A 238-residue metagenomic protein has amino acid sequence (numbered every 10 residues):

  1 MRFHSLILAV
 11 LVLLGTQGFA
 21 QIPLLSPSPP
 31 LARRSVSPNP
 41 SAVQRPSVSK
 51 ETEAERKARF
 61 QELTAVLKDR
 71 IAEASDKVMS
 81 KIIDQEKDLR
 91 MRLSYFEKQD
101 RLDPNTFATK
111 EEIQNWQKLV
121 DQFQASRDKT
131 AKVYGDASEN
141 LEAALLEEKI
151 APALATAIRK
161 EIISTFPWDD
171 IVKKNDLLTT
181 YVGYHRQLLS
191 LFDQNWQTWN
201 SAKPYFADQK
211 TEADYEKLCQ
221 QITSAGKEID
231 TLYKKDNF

Functional and structural regions predicted by a protein language model:
M1-S5: Positively charged n-region of N-terminal signal peptides that target proteins for export
I7-G15: Bacterial N-terminal signal peptides
G18-A20: Boundary at the C-terminal end of the N-terminal hydrophobic targeting segment
I22-E112: Leu/Val/Ala/Ile-rich N-terminal alpha-helices, chiefly Sec-type signal peptides and the beginnings
E55, E62, V66, P104 (+5 more regions): Primarily heptad-repeat coiled-coil rod domains in cytosolic scaffolding/tethering proteins
I71, S75, M79-I82, E86 (+10 more regions): A structural signal for well-ordered alpha-helices, especially hydrophobic packing surfaces of coiled-coils
L102-A202: Extended amphipathic alpha-helical interaction segments
T198-F238: A cross-kingdom marker for long, charged
